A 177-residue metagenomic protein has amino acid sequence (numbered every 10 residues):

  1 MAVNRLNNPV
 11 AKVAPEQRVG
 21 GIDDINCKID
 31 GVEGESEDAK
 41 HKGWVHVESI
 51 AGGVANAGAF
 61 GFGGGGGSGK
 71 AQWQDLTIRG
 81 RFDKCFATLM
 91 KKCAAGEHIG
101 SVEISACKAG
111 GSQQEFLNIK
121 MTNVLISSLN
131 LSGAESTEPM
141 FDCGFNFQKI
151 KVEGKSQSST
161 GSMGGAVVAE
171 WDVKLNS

Functional and structural regions predicted by a protein language model:
M1-S177: Glycine-rich, low-complexity intrinsically disordered segments
